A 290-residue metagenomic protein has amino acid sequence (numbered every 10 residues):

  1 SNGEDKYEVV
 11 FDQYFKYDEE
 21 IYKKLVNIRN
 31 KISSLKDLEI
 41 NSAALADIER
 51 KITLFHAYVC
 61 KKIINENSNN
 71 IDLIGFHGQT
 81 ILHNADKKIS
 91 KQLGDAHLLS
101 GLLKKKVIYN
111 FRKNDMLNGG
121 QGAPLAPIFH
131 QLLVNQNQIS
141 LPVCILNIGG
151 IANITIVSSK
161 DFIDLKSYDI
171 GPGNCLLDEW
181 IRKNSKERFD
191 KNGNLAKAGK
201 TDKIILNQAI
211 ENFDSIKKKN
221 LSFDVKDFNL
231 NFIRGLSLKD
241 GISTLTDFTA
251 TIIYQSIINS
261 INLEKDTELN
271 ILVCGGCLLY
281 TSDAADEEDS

Functional and structural regions predicted by a protein language model:
N2-D5, K87-L98, Q131, N135 (+1 more regions): A glycine- and small-aliphatic-rich helix-loop capping segment at beta-alpha/alpha-beta transitions that lines
N2-F55: Glycine-rich nucleotide/cofactor/substrate-binding loop typically near the N-terminus or early in the first domain
V10-N27, I108-Q136, C144-D214: Glycine-rich phosphate-binding loop plus the immediately following alpha-helix
K36-A96: Short beta-strand-loop/turn "lid" adjacent to the catalytic site in phosphate-handling enzymes
N70-H77, D266-G276: Short glycine-rich phosphate-binding loop at a beta-alpha junction
N70-I128: Glycine-rich phosphate-binding loop and adjoining helix at the ATP-binding site of ATP-dependent phosphoryl-transfer
K186-N270, S282: A contiguous, well-structured pocket-lining segment that forms one wall/lid of small-molecule binding clefts in soluble
Y280-S290: Single conserved hydrophobic/aromatic residue that forms the stacking wall/gate of nucleotide- or nucleobase-binding
